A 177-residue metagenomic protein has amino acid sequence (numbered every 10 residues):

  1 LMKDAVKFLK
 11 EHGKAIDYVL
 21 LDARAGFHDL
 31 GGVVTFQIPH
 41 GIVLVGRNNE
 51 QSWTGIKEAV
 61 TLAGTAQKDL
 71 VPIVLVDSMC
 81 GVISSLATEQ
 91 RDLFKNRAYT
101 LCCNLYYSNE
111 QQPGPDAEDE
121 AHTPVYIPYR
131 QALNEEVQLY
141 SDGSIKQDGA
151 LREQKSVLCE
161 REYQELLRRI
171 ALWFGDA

Functional and structural regions predicted by a protein language model:
M2-P115: Conserved catalytic-core segment of NTP-binding enzymes
T65-A177: C-terminal lobe/tail of nucleotide-utilizing enzymes
